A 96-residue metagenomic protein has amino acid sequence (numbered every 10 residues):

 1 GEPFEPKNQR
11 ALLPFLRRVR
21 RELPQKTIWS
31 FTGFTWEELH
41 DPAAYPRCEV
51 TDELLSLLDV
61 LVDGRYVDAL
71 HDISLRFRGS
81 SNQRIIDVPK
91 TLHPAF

Functional and structural regions predicted by a protein language model:
G1-E49, E53-L54: Conserved Radical SAM active-site core
K7, E37-H40, A69-D72, P94-A95: Short, well-ordered, mixed-charge alpha-helical segments that flank or form enzyme active sites
F15-R20, H71-F96: P-loop/Walker A phosphate-binding loop and immediately adjacent motor/lid segment at beta-alpha junctions
T32-G33, G64-Y66: Short secondary-structure boundary segments
A43-Y45, R65-A69: Short amphipathic alpha-helical surface micro-motifs
L61: Conserved, mostly hydrophobic/aromatic
